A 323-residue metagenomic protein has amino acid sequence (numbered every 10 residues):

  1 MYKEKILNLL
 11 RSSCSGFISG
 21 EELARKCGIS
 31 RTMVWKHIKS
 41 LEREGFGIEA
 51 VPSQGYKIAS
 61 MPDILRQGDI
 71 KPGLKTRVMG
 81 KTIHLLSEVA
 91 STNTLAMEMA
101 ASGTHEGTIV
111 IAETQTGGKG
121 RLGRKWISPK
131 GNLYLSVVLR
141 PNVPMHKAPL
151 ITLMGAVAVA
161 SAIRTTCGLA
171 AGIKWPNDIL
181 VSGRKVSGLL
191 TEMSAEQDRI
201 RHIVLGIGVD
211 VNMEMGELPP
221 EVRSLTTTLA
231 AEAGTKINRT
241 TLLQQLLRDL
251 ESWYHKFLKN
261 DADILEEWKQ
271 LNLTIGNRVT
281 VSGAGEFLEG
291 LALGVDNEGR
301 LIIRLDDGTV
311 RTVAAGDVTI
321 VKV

Functional and structural regions predicted by a protein language model:
M1-S30, K39, R43-E44, P144-K147 (+2 more regions): Long, positively charged amphipathic alpha-helical accessory segments at protein N-termini or as interdomain linkers
Y2-R164, I237: N-terminal lobe of the biotin/lipoate ligase/transferase fold
S87, I173-W175: Short loop/edge segments at beta-strand edges and connector loops that shape dinucleotide/nucleotide cofactor-binding
D178: Conserved active-site carboxylates
